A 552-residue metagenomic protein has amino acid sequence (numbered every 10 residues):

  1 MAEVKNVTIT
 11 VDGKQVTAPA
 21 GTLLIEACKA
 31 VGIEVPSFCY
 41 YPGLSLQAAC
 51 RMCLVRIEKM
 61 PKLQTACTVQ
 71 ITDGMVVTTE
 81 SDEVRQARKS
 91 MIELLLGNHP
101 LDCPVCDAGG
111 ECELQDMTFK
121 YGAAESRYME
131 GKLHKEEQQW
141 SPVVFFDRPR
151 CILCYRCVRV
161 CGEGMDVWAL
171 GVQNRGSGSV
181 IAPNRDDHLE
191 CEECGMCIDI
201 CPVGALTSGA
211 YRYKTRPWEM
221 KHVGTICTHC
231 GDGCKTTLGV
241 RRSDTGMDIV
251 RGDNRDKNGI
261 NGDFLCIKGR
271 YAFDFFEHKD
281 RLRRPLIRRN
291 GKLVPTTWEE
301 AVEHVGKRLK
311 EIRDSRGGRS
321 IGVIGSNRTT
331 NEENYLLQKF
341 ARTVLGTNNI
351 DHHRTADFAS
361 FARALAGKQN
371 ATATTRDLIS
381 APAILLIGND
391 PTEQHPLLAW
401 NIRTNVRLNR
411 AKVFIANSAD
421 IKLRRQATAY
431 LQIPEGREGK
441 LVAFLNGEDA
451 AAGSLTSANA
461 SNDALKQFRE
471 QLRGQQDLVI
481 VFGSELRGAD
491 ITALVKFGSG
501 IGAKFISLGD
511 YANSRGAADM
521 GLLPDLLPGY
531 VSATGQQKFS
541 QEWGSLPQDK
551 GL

Functional and structural regions predicted by a protein language model:
M1-L23: Generic start-of-chain signal for non-secretory N-termini
Q15, F38-G43, D147-R148, V180-L189 (+3 more regions): Conserved short loop/turn motifs at secondary-structure junctions
Q15-P19, C39-Y40, Q138-F146, K292-V294 (+1 more regions): Asp/Glu-centered strand-loop micro-motifs enriched in Gly/Pro and often flanked by an aromatic residue
L24-E58: A basic, amphipathic helix-loop patch mediating RNA/tRNA/ribosome contacts
E26, A30-G32, I71-T79, G259-G262: Short, surface-exposed linear segments at secondary-structure transitions and domain or protein termini
R51-T228, D232-T236, R241: Fe-S ferredoxin-like electron-transfer domains and their immediately adjacent linker/connector regions across
L96, P100, R159, K214-L552: Catalytic alpha/large subunits of respiratory electron-transfer oxidoreductases, centered on bis-MGD molybdoenzymes
